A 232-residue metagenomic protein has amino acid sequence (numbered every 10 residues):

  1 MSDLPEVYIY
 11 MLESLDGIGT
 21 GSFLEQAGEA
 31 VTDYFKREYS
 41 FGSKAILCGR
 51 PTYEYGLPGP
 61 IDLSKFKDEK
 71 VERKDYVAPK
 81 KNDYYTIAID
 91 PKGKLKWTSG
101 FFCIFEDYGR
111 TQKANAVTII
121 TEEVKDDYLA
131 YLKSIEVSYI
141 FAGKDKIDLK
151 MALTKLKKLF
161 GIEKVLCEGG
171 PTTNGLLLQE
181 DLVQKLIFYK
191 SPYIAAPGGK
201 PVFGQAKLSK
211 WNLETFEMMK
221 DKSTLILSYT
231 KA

Functional and structural regions predicted by a protein language model:
M1-A232: Enzymes that bind and transform nitrogen-containing heteroaromatic metabolites
